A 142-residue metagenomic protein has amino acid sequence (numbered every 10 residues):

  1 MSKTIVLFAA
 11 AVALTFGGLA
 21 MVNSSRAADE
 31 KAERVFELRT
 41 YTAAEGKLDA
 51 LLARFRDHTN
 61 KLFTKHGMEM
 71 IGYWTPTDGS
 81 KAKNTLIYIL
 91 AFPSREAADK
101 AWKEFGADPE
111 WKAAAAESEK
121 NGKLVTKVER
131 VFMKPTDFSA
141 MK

Functional and structural regions predicted by a protein language model:
M1-V12, G17-M21: Bacterial N-terminal signal peptides that target proteins for export
I5-V6, A28-A32, A53-I71, G79 (+1 more regions): An amphipathic, aromatic/His-enriched active-site/gating alpha helix that lines ligand/cofactor pockets
A20-A28: Signal peptide processing junction and immediate N-terminal pro/mature segment of secreted/exported proteins
K31-L52, H58, L62, F132-K142: Surface-exposed interaction/gating patches
R39, Y88-L90: Conserved RNP beta-strands of RNA recognition motif
P76: Residue-level "edge-of-site" marker
G79-S80, S139: Flexible, glycine-rich phosphate/dinucleotide-binding loops and adjacent beta-alpha linkers at cofactor/substrate
K81-L86: A short, glycine/Asx- and small/polar-enriched loop/turn that sits immediately N-terminal to a beta-strand
